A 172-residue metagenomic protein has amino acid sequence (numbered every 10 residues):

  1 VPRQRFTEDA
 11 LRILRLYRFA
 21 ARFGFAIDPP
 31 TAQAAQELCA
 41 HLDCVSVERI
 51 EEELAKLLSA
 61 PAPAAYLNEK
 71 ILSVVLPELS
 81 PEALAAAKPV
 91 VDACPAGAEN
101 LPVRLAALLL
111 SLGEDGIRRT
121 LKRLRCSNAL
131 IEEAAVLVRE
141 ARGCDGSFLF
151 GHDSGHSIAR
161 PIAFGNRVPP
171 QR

Functional and structural regions predicted by a protein language model:
V1, R5, D43, R49: Divalent-cation-assisted or electrostatically stabilized phosphate/pyrophosphate-binding catalytic cores
V1-T31, E37: Acidic, glycine- and histidine-enriched catalytic cores of nucleic acid- and nucleotide-handling enzymes, centered on
F6, F25, A40-C44, K56-A60 (+2 more regions): Hydrophobic alpha-helical scaffolding
D9, L14-Y17, Y66-K70, V138: A residue-level signal for conserved active-site and pocket-lining positions in enzyme catalytic cores
Y17-A20, Q36, A55, R118-R125 (+1 more regions): Amphipathic alpha-helical segments within well-ordered protein domains
T31-L38, E53-L54, P63-S73: Hydrophobic alpha-helical interaction segments
V45-P61, E132-E140: Charged/polar, low-hydrophobicity segments characteristic of intrinsically disordered regions and flexible loops
E69, P81-R172: C-terminal subdomains that position terminal phosphate/3'-OH groups for nucleotidyl transfer/ligation, primarily on
